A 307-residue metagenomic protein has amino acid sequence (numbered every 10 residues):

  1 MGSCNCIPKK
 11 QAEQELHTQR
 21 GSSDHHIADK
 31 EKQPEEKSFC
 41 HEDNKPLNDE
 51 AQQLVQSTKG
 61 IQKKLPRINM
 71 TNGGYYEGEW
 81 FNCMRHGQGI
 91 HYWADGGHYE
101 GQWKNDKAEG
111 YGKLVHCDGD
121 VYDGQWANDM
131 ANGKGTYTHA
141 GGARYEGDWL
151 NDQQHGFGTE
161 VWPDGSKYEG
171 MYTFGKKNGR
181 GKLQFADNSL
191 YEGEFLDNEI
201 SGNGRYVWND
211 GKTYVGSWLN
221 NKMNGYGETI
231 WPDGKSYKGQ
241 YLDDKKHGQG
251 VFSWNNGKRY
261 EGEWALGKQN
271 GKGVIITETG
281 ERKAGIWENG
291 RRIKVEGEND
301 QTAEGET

Functional and structural regions predicted by a protein language model:
M1-T307: Intrinsically disordered, low-complexity repeat tracts enriched in Gly/Pro/Ser/Thr and acidic residues, frequently
